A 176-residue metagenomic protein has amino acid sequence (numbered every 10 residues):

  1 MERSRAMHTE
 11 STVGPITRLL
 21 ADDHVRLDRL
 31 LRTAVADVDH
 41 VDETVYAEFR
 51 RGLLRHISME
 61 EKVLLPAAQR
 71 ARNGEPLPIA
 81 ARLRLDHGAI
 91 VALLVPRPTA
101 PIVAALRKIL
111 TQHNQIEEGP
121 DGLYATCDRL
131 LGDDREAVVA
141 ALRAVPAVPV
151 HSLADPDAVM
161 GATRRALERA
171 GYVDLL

Functional and structural regions predicted by a protein language model:
M1-L176: Small-residue-biased structural context
